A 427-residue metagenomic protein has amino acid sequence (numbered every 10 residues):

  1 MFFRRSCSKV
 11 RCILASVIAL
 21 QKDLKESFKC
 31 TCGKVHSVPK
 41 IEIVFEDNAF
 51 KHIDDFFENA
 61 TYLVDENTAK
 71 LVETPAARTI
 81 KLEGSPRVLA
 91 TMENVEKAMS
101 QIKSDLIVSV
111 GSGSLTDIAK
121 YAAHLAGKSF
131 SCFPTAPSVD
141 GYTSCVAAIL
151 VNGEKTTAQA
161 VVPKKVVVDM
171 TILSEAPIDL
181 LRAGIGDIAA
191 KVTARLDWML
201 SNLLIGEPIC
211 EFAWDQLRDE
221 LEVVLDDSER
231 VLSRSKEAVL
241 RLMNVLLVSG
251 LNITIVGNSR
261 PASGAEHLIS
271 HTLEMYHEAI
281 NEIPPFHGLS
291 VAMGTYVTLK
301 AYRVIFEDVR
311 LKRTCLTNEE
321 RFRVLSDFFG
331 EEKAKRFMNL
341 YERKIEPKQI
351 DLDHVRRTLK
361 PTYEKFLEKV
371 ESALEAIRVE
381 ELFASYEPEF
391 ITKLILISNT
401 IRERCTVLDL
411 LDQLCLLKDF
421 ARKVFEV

Functional and structural regions predicted by a protein language model:
F2-C32, V309-V427: C-terminal charged capping/lid subdomain of soluble metabolic enzymes
F2-L106: ATP/NTP phosphate-donor binding region
V35-S37, S100-I102, A123, T156-V161 (+4 more regions): Solvent-exposed alpha-helices and their adjacent loops that cap or buttress functional pockets in soluble metabolic
L63-E66, G111, V168: Short beta-strand/turn micro-motifs composed of small residues that flank or help shape donor/cofactor-binding pockets
S112-Y121, V139-Y142: Short glycine/serine/threonine-rich phosphate/pyrophosphate-binding segments that cradle anionic phosphate groups
A126-V223: A glycine/threonine-rich phosphate-anchoring loop and its flanking beta-alpha core in nucleotide/phosphate-binding
I185-A189, V239-I253, T295, A373-L374 (+1 more regions): Short alpha-helical scaffolding segments that buttress acidic/His motifs in well-ordered protein cores
W214-T362: Active-site segments that bind and position negatively charged phosphate/pyrophosphate groups
